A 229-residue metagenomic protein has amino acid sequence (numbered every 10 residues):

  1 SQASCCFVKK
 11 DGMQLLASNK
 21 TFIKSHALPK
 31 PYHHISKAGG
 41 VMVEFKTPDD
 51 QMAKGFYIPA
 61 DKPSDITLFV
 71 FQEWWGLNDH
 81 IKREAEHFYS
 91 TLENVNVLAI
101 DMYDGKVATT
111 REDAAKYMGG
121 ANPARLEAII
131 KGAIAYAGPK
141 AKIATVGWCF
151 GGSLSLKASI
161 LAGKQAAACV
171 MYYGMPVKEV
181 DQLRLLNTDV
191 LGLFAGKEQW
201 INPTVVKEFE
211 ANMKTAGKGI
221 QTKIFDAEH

Functional and structural regions predicted by a protein language model:
C5-V8, G12-S36, V41-G138: Serine-hydrolase catalytic machinery in alpha/beta-hydrolase-like enzymes
R83, K157-L161: Active-site signature of alpha/beta-hydrolase-fold catalytic machinery across serine- and Asp/Cys-nucleophile hydrolases
R83-E84, N202-N212: Short alpha-helix in the alpha/beta-hydrolase fold that links the catalytic acid
G147-G151, S155: Gly/Ala-rich beta-loop-alpha elbow adjacent to hydrolase catalytic centers
Q165-M175: A conserved short beta-strand
L186, G192-F194: Short beta-strand/loop motif that positions the catalytic acidic residue of the alpha/beta-hydrolase fold
K197-I201: Acidic catalytic loop of the alpha/beta-hydrolase fold
M213-H229: Catalytic histidine neighborhood in serine/cysteine hydrolases with alpha/beta-hydrolase-type architecture
